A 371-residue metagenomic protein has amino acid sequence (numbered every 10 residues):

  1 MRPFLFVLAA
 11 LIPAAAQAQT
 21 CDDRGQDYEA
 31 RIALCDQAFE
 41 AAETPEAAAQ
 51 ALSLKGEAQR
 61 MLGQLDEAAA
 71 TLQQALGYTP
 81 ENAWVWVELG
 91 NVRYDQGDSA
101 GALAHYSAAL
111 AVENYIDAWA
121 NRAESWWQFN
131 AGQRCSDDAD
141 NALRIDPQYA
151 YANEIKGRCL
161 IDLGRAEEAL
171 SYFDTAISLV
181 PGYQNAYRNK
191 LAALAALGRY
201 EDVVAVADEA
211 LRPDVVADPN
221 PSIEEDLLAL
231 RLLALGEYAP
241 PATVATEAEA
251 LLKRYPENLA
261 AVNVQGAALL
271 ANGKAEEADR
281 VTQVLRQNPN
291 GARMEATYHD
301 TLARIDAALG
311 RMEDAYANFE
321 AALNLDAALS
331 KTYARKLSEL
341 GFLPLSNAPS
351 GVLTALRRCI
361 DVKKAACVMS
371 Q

Functional and structural regions predicted by a protein language model:
A41-T44, Y78, A111-V112, I145 (+6 more regions): Structural marker of alpha-solenoid helical repeat scaffolds
Q50, W84, D117, Y151 (+5 more regions): Start-of-helix register in tetratricopeptide repeats
M61, D95, Q128-F129, D162-L163 (+6 more regions): Register position in tetratricopeptide repeats
A327-K331, R335-Q371: Short acidic, glycine/serine/threonine-rich helix-capping segments at coil-helix boundaries
